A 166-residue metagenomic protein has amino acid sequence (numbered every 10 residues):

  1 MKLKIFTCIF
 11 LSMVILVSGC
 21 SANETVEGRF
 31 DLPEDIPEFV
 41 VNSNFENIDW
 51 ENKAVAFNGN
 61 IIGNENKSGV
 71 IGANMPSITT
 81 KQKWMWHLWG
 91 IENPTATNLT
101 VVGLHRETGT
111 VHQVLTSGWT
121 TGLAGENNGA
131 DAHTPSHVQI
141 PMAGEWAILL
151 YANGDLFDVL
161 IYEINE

Functional and structural regions predicted by a protein language model:
M1-I5: Positively charged n-region of N-terminal signal peptides that target proteins for export
F10: Predominantly soluble domains enriched in secretory-pathway, periplasmic, or organellar proteins
L16-G19: C-terminal motif of bacterial Sec signal peptides marking the signal peptidase cleavage site
S21-N23: Bacterial signal peptide processing site
T25-Q139, A152-E166: Contiguous segments within soluble domain cores/interaction surfaces
M142-G144: Short tyrosine-centred short linear motifs in exposed loops/low-complexity segments
W146-A152: Short, aromatic- and glycine-rich surface loops/edge beta-strands on solvent-exposed regions
